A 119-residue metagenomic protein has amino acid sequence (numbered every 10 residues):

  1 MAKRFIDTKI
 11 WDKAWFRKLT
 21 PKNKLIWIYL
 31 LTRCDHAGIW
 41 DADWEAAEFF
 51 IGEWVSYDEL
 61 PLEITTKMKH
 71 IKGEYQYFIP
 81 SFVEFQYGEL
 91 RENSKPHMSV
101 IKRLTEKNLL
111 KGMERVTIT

Functional and structural regions predicted by a protein language model:
M1-W15, E53-T119: Winged-helix/helix-turn-helix nucleic-acid-interaction surface
F16-K22: Structural motif
K18, D41-D43, I71: Short, compositionally biased terminal leader/tail segments enriched in small/polar residues
N23-L30: Short alpha-helical "packing" element that flanks the helix-turn-helix/winged-helix DNA-binding module
Y29, F49-F50, S81: Residue-level signal for well-ordered alpha-helical scaffold segments within enzymatic catalytic domains
L30-C34, Q86: Generic structural signal for hydrophobic core residues of well-folded globular domains
D35-I51: Short acidic, hydrophobic short linear motifs in intrinsically disordered regions
